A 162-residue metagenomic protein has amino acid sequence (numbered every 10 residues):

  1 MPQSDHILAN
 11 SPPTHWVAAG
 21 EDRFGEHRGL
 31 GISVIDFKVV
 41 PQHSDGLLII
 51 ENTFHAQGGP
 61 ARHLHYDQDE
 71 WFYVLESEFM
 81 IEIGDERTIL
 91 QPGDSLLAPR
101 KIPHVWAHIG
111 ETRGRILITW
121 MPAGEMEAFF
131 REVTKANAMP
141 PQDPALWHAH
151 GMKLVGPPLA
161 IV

Functional and structural regions predicted by a protein language model:
M1-L48, A136-V162: A short, N-terminal "cap"/entry segment at the start of jelly-roll beta-barrel domains of the cupin/DSBH fold
A18, G25, E78, D85-P103: Short acidic-glycine-tyrosine-enriched beta hairpin
S33-F37, I50-H65: Conserved short histidine dyad/triad with adjacent acidic residue
F37, I49-T53, W71, R87 (+2 more regions): Conserved hydrophobic/aromatic beta-strand scaffold that supports enzyme active sites
H43, M80, P92, R100-E127: Ligand-binding loop in jelly-roll beta-barrel domains
G46, E70-Y73, F129: Residue-level recognition of specific faces of alpha-helices
P60-R62, I83-T88: Short beta-strand segments
D67-F79, G84: Glycine- and acidic-residue-biased ligand/ion/polar-headgroup-sensing regions
